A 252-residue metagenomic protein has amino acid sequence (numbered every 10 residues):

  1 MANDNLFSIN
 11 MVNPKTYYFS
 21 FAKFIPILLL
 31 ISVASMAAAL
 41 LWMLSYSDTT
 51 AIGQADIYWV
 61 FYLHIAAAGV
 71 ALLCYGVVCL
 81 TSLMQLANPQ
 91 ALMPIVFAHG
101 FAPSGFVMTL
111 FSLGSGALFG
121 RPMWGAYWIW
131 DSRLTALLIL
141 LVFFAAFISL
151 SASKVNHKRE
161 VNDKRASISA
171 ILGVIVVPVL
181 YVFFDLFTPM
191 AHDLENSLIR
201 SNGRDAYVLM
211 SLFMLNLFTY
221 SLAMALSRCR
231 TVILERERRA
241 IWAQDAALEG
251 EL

Functional and structural regions predicted by a protein language model:
A2-L252: Polytopic transmembrane helical bundles with strong interfacial aromatic enrichment
